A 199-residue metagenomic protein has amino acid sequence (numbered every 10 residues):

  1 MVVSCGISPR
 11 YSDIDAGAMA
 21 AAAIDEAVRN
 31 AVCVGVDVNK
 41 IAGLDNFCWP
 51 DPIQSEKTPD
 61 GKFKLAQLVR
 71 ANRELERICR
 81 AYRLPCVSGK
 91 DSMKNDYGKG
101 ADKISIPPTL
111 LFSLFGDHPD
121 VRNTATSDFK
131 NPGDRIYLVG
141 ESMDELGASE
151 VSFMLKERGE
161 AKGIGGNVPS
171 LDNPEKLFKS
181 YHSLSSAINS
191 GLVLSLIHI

Functional and structural regions predicted by a protein language model:
M1-I197: Glycine/proline-enriched, intrinsically flexible loops and inter-domain linkers
